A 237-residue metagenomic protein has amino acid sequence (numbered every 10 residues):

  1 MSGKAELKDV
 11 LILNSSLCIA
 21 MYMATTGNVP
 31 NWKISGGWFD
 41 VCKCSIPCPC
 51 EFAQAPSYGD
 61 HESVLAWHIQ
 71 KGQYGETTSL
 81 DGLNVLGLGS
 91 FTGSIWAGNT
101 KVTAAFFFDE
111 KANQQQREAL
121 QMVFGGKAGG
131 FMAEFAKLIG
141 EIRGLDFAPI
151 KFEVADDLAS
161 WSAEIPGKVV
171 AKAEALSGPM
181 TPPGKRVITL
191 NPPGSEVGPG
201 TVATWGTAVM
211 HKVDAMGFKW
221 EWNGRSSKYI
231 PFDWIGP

Functional and structural regions predicted by a protein language model:
L7: Cationic, low-complexity basic patches in intrinsically disordered or flexible, solvent-exposed regions
G27-Y74: N-terminal ordered "arm"
I69-K137: Structured domain cores in non-transmembrane regions
F108-T181: Charged linear interaction tracts used for macromolecular binding and regulation
L176-P237: Extended, charged low-complexity segments that frequently continue into or abut oligomerization scaffolds
